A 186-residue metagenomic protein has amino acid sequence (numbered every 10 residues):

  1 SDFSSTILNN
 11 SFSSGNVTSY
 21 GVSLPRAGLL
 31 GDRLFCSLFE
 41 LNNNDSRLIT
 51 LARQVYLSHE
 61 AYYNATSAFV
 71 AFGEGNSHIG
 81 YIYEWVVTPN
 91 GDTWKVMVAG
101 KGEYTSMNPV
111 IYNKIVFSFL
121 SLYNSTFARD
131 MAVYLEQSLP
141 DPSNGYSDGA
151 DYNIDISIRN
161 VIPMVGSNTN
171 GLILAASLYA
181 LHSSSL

Functional and structural regions predicted by a protein language model:
S1-L186: Ser/Thr/Asn(+Pro)-rich, low-complexity disordered segments
